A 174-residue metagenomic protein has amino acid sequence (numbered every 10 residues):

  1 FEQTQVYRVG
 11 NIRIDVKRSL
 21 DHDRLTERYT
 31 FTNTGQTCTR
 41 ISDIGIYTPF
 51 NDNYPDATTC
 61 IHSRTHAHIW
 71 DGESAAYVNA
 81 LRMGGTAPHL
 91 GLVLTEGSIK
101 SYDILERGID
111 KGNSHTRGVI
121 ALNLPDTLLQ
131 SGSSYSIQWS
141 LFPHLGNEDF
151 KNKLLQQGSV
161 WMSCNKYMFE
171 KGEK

Functional and structural regions predicted by a protein language model:
F1: Catalytic and substrate-binding regions of extracellular carbohydrate-active enzymes, especially polysaccharide lyases
T4-G10, K17-T26, T37-D56, N79-M168: Beta-strand-rich recognition/accessory modules
S63-H89: Long, solvent-exposed N-terminal ectodomains/accessory regions that are displayed to the extracellular/lumenal milieu
G172-K174: Beta-strand-rich binding/interaction modules
